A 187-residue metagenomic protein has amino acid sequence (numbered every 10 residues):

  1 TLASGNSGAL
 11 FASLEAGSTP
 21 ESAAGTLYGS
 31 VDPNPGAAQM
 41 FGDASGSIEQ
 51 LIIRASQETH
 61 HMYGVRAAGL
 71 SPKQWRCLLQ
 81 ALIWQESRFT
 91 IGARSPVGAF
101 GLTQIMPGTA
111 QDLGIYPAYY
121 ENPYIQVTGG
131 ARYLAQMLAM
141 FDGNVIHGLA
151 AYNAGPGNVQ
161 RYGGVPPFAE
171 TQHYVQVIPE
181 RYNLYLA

Functional and structural regions predicted by a protein language model:
T1-G42, Q50: Proline-rich, low-complexity linker regions of envelope-associated factors in Gram-negative bacteria
S30-F89: Export/targeting segments at the very N-terminus of extracytoplasmic proteins
N34-D43, R66-G69, I91-P96, L113-P123 (+2 more regions): Second-shell loop/turn segments in exported
Q50-Q57, C77-Q80, T128-A135, I146 (+4 more regions): Solvent-exposed, polar/charged alpha-helical surfaces in well-ordered, non-transmembrane soluble domains, broadly
A55-T59, T109-L113, V159, Y185: A short secondary-structure junction motif
P96-Y116, G129-A135, A150, A154-G157 (+1 more regions): Substrate-binding/active-site groove segments that recognize and process beta-1,4-linked N-acetyl-hexosamine
G143, G148-A187: Catalytic and substrate-binding regions of cell-wall glycan-acting enzymes that process beta-1,4-linked
